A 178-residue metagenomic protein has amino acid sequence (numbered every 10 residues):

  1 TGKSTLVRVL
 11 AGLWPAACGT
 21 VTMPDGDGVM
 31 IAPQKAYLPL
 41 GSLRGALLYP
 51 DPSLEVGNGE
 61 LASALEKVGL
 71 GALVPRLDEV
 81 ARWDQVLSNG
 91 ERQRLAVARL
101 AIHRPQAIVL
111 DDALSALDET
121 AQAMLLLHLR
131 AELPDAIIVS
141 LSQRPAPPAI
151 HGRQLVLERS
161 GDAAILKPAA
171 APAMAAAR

Functional and structural regions predicted by a protein language model:
A11: Helix-to-loop junction immediately C-terminal to a conserved catalytic motif
G19-V29: Conserved ABC transporter NBD signature motif
A36-R82: Conserved "ABC signature" C-loop
Q85-R94, E119: ABC ATPase nucleotide-binding domain "signature motif"
V97, L141: Hydrophobic anchor residue at the start of the ABC signature
D111, S115-D118: ABC-family nucleotide-binding domains
Q122-P134: Helical segment within the ABC ATPase nucleotide-binding domain
